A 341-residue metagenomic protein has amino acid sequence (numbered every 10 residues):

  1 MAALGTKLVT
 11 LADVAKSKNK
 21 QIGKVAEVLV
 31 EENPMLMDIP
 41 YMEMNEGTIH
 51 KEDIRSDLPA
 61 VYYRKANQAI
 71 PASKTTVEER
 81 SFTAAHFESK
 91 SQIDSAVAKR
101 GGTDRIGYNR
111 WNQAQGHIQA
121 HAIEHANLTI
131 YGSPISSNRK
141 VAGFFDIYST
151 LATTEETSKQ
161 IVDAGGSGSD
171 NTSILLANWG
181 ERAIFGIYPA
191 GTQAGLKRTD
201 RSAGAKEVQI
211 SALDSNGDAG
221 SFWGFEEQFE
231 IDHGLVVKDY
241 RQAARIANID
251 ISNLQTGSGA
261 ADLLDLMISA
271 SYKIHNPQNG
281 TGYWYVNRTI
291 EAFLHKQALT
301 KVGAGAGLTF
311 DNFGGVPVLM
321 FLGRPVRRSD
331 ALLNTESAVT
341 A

Functional and structural regions predicted by a protein language model:
A2-I39, H50-D53, S73-K90, D94-A341: Core alpha/beta structural scaffold of self-assembling particle/tube/pore-forming proteins
E46-E78: N-terminal low-complexity, intrinsically disordered segments
